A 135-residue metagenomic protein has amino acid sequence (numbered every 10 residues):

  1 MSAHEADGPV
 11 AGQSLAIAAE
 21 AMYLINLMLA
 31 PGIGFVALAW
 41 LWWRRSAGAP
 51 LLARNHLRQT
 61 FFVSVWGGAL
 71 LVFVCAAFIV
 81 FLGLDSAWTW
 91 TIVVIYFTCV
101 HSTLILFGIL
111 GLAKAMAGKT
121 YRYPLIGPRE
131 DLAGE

Functional and structural regions predicted by a protein language model:
M1-L27, I33-V63, I109-E135: Membrane-interface extramembranous regions at the lipid-water interface
S14-F35, F62-G108: Hydrophobic alpha-helical transmembrane segments in multi-pass membrane proteins
